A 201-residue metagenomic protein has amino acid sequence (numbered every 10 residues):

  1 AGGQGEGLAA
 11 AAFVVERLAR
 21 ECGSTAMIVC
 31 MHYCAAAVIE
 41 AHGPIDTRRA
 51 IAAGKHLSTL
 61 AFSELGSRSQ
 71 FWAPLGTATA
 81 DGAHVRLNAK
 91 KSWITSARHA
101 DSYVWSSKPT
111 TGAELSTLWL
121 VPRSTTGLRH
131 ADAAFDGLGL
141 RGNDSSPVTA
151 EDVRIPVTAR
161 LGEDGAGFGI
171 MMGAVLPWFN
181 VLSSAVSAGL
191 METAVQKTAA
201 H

Functional and structural regions predicted by a protein language model:
A1-T95, H99: Glycine-rich flavin
I45, W72-A73, L128-F135: Short acidic (Asp/Glu) patches
R49-A52, T95, T110-T111, L138-R141: A general structural signal for short secondary-structure junctions and capping/turn motifs
S63-L65, D81, A89-K91, S107-K108 (+3 more regions): Fold-independent oxyanion-binding glycine-rich loops and adjacent beta-strand/coil segments at enzyme active sites
L75-T77, S102-S106, L118-L120, S145-D152: Conserved hydrophobic/aromatic beta-strand scaffold that supports enzyme active sites
A80-H84, P109-S116, R123-L128, P156-T158 (+2 more regions): Secondary-structure boundary elements
K90-H130: A short core secondary-structure module
F135-H201: Glycine-rich beta->alpha junctions and the first turn(s) of the following alpha-helix
